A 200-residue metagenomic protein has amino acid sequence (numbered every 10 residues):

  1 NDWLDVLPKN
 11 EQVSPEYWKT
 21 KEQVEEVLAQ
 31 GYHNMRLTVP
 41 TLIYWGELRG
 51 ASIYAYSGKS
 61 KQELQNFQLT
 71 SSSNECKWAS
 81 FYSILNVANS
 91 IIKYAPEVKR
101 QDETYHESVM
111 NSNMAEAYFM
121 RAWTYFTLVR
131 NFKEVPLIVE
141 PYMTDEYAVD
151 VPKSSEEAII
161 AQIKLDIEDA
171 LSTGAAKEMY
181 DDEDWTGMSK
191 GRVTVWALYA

Functional and structural regions predicted by a protein language model:
N1-G46: Membrane-proximal, proline-rich intrinsically disordered regions
T20-K21, E25-L37, S57-F132, A148 (+2 more regions): Conserved, well-structured interaction surfaces
L42-A55, P136, G187-S189: Short, solvent-exposed turn/loop segments enriched in Gly/Ser/Thr/Pro and often Arg
N111, W185-V193: Aromatic-lined, polymer-binding surfaces characteristic of secreted/periplasmic polysaccharide-degrading enzymes
Y118, W196-Y199: TPR/Sel1-like alpha-solenoid repeat signature
V129-P141: Short, well-structured active-site flanking segments
P141-A148: Short glycine/proline- and charge-enriched loop/turn segments that cap or connect secondary-structure elements
